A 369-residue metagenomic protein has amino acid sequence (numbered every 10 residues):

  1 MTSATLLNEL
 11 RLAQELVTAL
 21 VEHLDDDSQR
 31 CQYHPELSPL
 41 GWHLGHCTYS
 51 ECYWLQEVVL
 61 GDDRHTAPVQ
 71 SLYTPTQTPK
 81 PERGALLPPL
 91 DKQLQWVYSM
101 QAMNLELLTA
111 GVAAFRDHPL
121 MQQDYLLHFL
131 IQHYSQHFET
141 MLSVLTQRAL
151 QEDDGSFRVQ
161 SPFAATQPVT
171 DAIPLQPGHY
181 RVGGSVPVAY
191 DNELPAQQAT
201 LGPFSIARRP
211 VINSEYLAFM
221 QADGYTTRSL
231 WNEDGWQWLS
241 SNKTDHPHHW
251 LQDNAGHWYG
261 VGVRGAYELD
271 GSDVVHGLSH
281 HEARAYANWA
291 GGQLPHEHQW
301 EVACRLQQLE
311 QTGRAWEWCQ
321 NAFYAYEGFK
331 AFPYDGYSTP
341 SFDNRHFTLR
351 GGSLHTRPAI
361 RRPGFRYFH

Functional and structural regions predicted by a protein language model:
T2-L24, S28, Q32, E36-L40 (+3 more regions): Extended beta-strand/loop cores of jelly-roll/beta-sandwich
L55, R305, F323-Y326: Hydrophobic alpha-helical membrane-insertion segments
S185, Q299-W300, W318-F323: Histidine- and/or cysteine-centered catalytic micro-motif in compact active-site loops
L194-Q197, D223-T244, Q311-H369: Surface-exposed recognition segments
E297-V302, G364: Short, structured beta-strand/loop micro-motifs enriched in basic residues and often containing a Trp
A303-T312: Cytochrome P450 C-terminal beta-domain/meander region
